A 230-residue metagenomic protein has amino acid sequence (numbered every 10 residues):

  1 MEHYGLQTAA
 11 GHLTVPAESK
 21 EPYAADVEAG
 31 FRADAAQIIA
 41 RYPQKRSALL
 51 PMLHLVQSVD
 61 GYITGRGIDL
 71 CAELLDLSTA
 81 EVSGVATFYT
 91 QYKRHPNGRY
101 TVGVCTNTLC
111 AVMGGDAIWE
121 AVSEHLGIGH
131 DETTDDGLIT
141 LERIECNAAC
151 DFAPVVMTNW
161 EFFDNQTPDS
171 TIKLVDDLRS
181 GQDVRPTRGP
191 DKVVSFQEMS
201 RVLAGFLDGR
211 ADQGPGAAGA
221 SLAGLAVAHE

Functional and structural regions predicted by a protein language model:
M1-E230: Signature of N-terminal electron-transfer/Fe-S-associated modules in redox systems
